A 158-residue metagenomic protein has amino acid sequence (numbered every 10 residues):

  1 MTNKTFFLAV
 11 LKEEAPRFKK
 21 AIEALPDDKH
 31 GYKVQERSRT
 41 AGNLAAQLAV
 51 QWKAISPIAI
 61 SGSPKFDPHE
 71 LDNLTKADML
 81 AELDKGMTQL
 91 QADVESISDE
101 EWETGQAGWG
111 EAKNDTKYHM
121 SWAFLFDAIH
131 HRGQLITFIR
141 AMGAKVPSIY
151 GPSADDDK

Functional and structural regions predicted by a protein language model:
M1, Q35, N73: Exposed loop/turn and edge beta-strand positions of beta-sandwich/beta-sheet ligand-binding modules
N3, F7-V10, M79: Residue-level preference for long, well-ordered alpha-helices that form the structural scaffold of enzyme catalytic
L8-K12, P16-I22, D27-H69, G108-K158: Short, contiguous alpha-helical
L74-G108, D115-F138: Acidic/histidine-rich alpha-helical segments that form the ligand environment of transition-metal centers
